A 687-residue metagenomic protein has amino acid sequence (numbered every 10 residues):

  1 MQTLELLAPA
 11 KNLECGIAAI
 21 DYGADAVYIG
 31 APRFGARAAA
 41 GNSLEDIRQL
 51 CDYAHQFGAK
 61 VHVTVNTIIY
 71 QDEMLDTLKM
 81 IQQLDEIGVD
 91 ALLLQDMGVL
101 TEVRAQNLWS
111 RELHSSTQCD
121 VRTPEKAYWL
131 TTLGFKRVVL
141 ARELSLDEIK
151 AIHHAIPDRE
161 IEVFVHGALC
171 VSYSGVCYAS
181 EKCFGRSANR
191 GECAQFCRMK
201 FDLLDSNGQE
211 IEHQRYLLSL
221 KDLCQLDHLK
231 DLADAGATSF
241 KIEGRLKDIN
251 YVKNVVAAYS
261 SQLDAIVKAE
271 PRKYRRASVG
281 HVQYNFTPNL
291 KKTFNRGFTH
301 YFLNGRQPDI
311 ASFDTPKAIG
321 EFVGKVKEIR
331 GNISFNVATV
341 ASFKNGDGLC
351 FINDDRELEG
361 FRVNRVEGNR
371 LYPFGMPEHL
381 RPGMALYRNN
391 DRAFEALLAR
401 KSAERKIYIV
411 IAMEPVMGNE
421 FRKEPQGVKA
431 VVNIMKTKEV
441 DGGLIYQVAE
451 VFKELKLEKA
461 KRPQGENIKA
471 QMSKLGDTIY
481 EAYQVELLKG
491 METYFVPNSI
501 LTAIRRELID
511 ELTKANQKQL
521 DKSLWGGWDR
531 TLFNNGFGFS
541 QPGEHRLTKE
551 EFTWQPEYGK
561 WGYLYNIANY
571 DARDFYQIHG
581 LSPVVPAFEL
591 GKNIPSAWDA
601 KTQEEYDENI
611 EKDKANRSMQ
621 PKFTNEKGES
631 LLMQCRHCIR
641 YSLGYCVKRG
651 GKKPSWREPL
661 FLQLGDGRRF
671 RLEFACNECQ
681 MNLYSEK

Functional and structural regions predicted by a protein language model:
M1-Y22, A26-A36, L50-C51, F57-T67 (+4 more regions): Surface-exposed amphipathic alpha-helical tracts and adjacent flexible/coil segments at the periphery of soluble enzymes
A39-R48: Aromatic- and glycine-enriched glycan-recognition loops and surfaces that form the carbohydrate-binding subsites
L78-Y128: Well-ordered mid-protein domain cores that form the structural environment of catalytic cofactors
